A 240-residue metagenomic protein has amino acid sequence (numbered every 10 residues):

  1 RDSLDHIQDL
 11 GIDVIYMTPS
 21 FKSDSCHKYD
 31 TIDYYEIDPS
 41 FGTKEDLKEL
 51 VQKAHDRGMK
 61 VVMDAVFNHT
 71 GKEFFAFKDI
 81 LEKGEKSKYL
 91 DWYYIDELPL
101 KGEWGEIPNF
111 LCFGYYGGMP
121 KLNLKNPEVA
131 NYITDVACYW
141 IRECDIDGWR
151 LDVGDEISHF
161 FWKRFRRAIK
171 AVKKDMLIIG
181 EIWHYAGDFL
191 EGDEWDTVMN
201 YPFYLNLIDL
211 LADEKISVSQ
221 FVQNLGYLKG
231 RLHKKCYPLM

Functional and structural regions predicted by a protein language model:
D2-D13, S20-C138, E143, F165-A171 (+1 more regions): Substrate-binding/active-site clefts of carbohydrate-active enzymes
I12, I146, W195-D196: A structural motif
I15-M17, V61-M63, W149, I178-G180 (+2 more regions): Hydrophobic faces of well-ordered beta-strands that scaffold small-molecule active sites in alpha/beta enzyme cores
S20, V66-N68, G154-E156, E181-Y185 (+1 more regions): Active-site beta-loop-alpha junctions enriched in small/polar residues
K44, H159-F160: Loop/helix-junction capping segments adjacent to catalytic residues or to phosphate/diphosphate-binding pockets
E73, F77-E85, Y89, W162 (+2 more regions): Conserved alpha/beta catalytic core and glycan-binding cleft of carbohydrate-active enzymes
A137, I141, E156, E191 (+1 more regions): Internal alpha/beta domain cores that form substrate/cofactor-binding pockets in large enzymes and binding proteins
R142-R150: Short, surface-exposed connector motifs at secondary-structure boundaries
